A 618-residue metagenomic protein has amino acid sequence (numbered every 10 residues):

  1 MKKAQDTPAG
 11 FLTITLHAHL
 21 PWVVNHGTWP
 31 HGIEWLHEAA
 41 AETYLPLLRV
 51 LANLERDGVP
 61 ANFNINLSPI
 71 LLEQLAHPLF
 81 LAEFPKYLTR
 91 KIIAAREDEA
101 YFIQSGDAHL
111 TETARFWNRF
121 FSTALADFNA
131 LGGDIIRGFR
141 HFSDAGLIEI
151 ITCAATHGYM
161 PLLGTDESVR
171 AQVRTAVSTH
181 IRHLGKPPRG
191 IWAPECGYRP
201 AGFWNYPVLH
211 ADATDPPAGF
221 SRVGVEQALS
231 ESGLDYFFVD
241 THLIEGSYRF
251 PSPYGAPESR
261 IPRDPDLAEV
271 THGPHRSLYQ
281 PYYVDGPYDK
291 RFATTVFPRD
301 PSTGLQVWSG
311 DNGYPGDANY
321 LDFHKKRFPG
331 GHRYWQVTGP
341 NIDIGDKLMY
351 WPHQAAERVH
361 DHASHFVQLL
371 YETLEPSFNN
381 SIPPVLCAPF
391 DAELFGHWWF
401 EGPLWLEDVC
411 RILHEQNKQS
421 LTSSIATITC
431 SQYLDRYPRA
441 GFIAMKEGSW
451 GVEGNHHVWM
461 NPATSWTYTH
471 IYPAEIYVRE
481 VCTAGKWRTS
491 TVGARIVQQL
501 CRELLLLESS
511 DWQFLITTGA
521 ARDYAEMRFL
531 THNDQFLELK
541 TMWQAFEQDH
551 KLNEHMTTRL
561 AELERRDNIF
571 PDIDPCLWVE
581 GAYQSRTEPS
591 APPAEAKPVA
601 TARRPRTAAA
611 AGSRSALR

Functional and structural regions predicted by a protein language model:
K2-P60, L67-A108, S252-A600, L617: Active-site and substrate-binding clefts of carbohydrate-active enzymes
A4-P8, A52-V59, G133-I151, I181-L184 (+3 more regions): Acidic (Asp/Glu)-rich catalytic clusters
A41-Y44, L71-L75, F128-G132, Y159-V169 (+4 more regions): Acidic-and-aromatic substrate-binding clefts and catalytic sites of carbohydrate-active enzymes
N64-L71, A154, G190-G197, H242-L243 (+1 more regions): Short, solvent-exposed turn/loop segments enriched in Gly/Ser/Thr/Pro and often Arg
F102-R189, G202: Well-ordered mid-protein domain cores that form the structural environment of catalytic cofactors
V169-G197, G286-D289, L369-C387: CE4/NodB-like, metal-dependent polysaccharide N-deacetylase domain that modifies extracellular/periplasmic N-acetylated
Q172-V173, T179-H180, R189-G190, C196 (+2 more regions): Extended, regular secondary-structure scaffolds
A600-R614: Arg/Lys-rich low-complexity patches in intrinsically disordered regions that function as generic
